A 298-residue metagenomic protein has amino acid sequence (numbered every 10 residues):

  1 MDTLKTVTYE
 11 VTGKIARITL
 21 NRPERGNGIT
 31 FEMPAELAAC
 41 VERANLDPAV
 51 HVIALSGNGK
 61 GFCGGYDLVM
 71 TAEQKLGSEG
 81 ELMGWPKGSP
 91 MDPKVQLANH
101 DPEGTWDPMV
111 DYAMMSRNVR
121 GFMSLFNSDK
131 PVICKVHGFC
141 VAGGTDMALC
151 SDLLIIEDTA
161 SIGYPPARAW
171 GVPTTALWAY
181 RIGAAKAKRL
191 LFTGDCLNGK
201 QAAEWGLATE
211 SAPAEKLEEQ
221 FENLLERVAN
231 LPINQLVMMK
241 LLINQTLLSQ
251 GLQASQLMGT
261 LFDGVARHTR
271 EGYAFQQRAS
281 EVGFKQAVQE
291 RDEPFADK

Functional and structural regions predicted by a protein language model:
M1-G13, Q74, G80, N198-G199 (+2 more regions): C-terminal alpha-helix plus adjacent terminal tail
M1-K60, A72-S78: Conserved CoA-thioester-binding segment of acyl-CoA-metabolizing enzymes
I18, R22, E36-L37, L55 (+5 more regions): Terminal peptide-recognition signature
R25-I29, Y164, L248: A generic structural signal for short coil/turn motifs at secondary-structure boundaries
E32-E36, R117, S124, Q220 (+1 more regions): Charged catalytic carboxylate motif
G57-R120: Glycine- (often His-adjacent) and acidic-residue-rich active-site loop that binds/positions the CoA thioester
M123-L236: Crotonase-fold acyl-CoA enzyme core
